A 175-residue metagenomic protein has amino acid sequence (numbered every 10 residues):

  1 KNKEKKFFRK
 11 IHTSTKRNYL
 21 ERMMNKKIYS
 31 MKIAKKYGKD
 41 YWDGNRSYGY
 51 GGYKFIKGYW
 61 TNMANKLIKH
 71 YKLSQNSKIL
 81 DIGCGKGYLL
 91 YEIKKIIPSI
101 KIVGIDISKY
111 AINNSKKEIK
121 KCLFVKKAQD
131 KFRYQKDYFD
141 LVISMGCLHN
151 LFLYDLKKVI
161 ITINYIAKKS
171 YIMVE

Functional and structural regions predicted by a protein language model:
K1-K32: N-terminal auxiliary segments of SAM/dcSAM-dependent transferases
N45-Y59: Class I SAM-dependent methyltransferase Rossmann-like catalytic core, especially the SAM/SAH-binding loop
K57-S74: Conserved alpha-helix/loop element of class I SAM-dependent methyltransferases that forms part of the SAM/SAH-binding
N76-G85: Conserved class I S-adenosyl-L-methionine
Y88-I96, I100-D130: Class I SAM-dependent methyltransferase SAM/SAH-binding core
I143: A conserved beta-strand element that flanks and buttresses the S-adenosyl-L-methionine
L151-T162: A short, conserved alpha-helix within the catalytic core of class I
A167-E175: Conserved beta-strand signature within the Rossmann-like core of class I S-adenosyl-L-methionine
